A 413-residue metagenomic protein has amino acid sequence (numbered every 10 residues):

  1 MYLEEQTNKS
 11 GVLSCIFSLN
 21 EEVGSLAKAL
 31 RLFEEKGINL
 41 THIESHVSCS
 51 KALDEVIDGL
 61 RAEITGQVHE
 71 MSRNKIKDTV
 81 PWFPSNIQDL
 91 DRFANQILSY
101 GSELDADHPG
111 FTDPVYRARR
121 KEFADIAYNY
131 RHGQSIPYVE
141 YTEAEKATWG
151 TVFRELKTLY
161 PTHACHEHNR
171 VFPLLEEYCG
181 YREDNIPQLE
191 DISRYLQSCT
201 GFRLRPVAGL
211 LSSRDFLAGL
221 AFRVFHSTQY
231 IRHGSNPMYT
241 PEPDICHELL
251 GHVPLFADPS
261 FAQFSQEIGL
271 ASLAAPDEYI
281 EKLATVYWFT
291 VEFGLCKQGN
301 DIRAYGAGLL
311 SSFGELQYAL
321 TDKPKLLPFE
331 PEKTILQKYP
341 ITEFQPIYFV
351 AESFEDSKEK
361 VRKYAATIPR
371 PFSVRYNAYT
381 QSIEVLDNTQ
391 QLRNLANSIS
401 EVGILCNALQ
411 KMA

Functional and structural regions predicted by a protein language model:
M1-Q96: A conserved regulatory-domain signal marking ACT and ACT-like small-molecule sensing domains and adjacent regulatory
A27, E190, R194, D244-H247 (+3 more regions): Non-catalytic, well-ordered alpha-helical scaffold segments
L32, A144, T148, E292-G294: Intein-associated homing endonuclease modules of the LAGLIDADG/DOD-type, together with closely related HINT-family
G66-F256, A351-A413: The feature captures two recurrent sequence modes
S193, L270, A274-G306: Extended, Lys/Arg-enriched charged tracts that mediate electrostatic binding to polyanionic substrates
P206-L211, S260-F264, E278, D301: Short coil/turn segments at secondary-structure boundaries
L255-G269, L273-A274: Beta-strand-enriched cores of mature, soluble protein domains
G308-S382: A recognition module on extended beta-rich or small alphabeta surfaces enriched in W/G with H and D/E
